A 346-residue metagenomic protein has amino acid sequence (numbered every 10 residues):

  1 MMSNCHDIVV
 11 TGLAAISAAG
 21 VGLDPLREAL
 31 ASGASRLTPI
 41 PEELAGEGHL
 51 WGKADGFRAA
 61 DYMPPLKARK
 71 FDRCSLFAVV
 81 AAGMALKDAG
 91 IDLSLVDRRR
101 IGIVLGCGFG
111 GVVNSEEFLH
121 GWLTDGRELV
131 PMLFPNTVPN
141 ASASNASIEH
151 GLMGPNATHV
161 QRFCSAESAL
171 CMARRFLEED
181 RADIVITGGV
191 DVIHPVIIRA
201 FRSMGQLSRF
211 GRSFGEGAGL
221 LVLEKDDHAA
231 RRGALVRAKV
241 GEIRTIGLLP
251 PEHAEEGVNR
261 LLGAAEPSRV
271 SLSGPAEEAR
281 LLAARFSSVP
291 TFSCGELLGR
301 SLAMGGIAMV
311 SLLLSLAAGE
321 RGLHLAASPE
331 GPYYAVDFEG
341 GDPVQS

Functional and structural regions predicted by a protein language model:
H6-I16, L23-D24, E28-I40, S203-R269 (+3 more regions): Condensing-enzyme catalytic core mediating Claisen C-C bond formation in acyl metabolism
V9-V10, A31-N145, E149-H150, G154-A157 (+1 more regions): Conserved beta-ketoacyl condensing-enzyme motif
L13, G106-G108, T137, E149-H150 (+8 more regions): Fold-independent oxyanion-binding glycine-rich loops and adjacent beta-strand/coil segments at enzyme active sites
A15-A18, P65-G83, V130-V138, N156-C171 (+4 more regions): Active-site pocket-shaping loop/turn-to-helix segments
D24-R27, V113-R127, E178, R199-R209 (+2 more regions): A glycine- and small-aliphatic-rich helix-loop capping segment at beta-alpha/alpha-beta transitions that lines
A78-I91, P139-S142, S147-H150, P155-G188 (+3 more regions): Active-site-proximal alpha-helical scaffold in enzymes
G111-N114, A166-A169, I193-I197, L249-P250: Short, well-ordered, mixed-charge alpha-helical segments that flank or form enzyme active sites
D183-G205, R209-F210, I243-E252, L272-R280 (+1 more regions): Acyl-CoA/ACP chain-elongation machinery
